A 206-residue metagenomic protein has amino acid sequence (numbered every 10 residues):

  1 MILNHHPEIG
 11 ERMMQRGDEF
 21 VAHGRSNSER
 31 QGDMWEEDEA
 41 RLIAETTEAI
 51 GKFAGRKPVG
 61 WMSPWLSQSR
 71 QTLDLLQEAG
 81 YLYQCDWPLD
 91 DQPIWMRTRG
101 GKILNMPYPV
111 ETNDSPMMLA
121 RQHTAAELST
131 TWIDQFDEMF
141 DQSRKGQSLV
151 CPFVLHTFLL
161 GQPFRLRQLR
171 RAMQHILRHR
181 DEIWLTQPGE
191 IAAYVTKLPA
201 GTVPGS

Functional and structural regions predicted by a protein language model:
M1-G60, W65-N105, S129-F153, L159-S206: Catalytic alpha-helical scaffold of carbohydrate-active enzymes acting on polysaccharides/glycoconjugates
Q92-P93, M106-E127: Positively charged, amphipathic and often flexible ligand-engagement surfaces
